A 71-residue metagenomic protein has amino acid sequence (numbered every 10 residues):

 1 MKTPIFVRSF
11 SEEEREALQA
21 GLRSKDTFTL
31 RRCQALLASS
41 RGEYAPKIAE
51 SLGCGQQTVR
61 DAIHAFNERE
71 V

Functional and structural regions predicted by a protein language model:
M1-V71: Short, basic alpha-helical/linker "hinge" immediately adjacent to a nucleic-acid-recognition surface
